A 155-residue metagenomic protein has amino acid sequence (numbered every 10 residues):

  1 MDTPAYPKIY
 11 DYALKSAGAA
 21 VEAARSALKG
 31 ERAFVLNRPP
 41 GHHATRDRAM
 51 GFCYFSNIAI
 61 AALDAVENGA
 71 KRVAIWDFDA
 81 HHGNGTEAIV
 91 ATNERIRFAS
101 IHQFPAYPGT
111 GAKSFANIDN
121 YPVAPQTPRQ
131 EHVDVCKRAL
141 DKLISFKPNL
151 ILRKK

Functional and structural regions predicted by a protein language model:
M1-D11, I118-Q126: Short glycine/proline- and acidic residue-enriched helix-loop micro-motifs that form flexible lids or anion-recognition
P4, D11, R25-L28, V66: Short, charge-rich binding segments
I9-S16, G51: Aromatic-acidic/polar surface patches that form glycan- and anion
K15-K29: Conserved ATP-binding subdomain of kinase catalytic cores across diverse folds
V21, R25, V35-K155: Conserved alpha-helical scaffold segments that buttress catalytic/binding sites
R32: ATP-dependent phospho-/nucleotidyl transfer catalytic cores
